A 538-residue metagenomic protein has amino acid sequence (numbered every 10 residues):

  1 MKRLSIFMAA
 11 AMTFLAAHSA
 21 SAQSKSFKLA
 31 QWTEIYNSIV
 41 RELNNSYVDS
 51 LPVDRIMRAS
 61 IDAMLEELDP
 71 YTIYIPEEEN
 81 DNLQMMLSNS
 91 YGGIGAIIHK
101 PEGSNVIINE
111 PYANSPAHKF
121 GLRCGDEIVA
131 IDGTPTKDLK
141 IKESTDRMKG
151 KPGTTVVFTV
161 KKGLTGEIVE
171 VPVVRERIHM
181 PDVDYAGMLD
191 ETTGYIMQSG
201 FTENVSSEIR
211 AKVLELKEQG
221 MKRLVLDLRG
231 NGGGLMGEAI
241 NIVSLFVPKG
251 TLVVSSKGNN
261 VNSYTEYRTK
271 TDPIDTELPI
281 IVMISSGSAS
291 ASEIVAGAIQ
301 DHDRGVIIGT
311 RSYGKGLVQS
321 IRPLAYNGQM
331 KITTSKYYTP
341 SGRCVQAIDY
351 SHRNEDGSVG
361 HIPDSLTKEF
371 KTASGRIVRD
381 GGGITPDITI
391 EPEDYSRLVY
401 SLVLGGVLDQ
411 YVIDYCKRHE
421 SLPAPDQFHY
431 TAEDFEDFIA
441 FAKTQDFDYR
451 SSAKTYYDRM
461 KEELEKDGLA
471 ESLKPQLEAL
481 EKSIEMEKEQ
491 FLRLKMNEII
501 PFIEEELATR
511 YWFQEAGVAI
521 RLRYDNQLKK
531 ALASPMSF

Functional and structural regions predicted by a protein language model:
M1-S26: Bacterial Sec-dependent N-terminal signal peptides
A20-W32, Y36-V53, P76, I107-E110 (+4 more regions): Cleft-lining beta-strand/loop regions that shape enzyme active-site pockets
P52-L68: An acidic helix/loop motif centered on a single conserved Asp/Glu that marks catalytic or ligand-interacting sites
A59, Y71-E110: PDZ/PDZ-like peptide-tail recognition elements
A291, D303, T310, G314-K371: Polar, glycine-rich mid-to-C-terminal structural blocks that act as macromolecule-binding/assembly scaffolds
C344-V345, D349-S351, E355-F538: Conserved functional hotspot residues or short segments at active or partner-binding sites across diverse domains
